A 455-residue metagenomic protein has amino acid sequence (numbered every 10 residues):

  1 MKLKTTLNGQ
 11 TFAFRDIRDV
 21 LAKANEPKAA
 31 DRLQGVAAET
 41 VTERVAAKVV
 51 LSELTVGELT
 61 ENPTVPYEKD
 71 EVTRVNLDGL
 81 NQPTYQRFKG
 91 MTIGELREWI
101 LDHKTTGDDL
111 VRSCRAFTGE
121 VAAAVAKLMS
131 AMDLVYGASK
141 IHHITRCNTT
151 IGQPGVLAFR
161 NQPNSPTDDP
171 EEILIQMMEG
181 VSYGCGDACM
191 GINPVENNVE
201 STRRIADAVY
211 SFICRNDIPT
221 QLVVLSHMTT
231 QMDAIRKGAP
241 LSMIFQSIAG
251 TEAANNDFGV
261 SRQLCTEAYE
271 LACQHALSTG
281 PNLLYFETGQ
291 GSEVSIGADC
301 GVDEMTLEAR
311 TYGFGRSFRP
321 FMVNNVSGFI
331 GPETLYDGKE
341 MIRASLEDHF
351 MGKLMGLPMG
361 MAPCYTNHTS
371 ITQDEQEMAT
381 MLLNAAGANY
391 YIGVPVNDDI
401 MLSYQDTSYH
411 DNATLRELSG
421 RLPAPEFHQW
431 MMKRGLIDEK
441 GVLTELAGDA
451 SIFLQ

Functional and structural regions predicted by a protein language model:
M1-L174, V181-S182, D187-Q455: Anaerobic metallocofactor- and corrinoid-dependent redox/one-carbon enzyme cores, especially those from methanogenesis
